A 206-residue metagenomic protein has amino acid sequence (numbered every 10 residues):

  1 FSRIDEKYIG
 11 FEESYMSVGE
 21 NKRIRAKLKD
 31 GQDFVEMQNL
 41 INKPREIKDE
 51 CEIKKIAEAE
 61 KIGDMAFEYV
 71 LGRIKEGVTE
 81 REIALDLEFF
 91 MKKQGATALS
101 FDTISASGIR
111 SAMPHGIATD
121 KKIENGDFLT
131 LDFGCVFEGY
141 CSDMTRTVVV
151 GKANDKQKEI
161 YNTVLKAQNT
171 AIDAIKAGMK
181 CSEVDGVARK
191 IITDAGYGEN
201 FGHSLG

Functional and structural regions predicted by a protein language model:
F1-G206: Active-site neighborhoods and metal-handling regions in enzymes and metal-associated proteins
